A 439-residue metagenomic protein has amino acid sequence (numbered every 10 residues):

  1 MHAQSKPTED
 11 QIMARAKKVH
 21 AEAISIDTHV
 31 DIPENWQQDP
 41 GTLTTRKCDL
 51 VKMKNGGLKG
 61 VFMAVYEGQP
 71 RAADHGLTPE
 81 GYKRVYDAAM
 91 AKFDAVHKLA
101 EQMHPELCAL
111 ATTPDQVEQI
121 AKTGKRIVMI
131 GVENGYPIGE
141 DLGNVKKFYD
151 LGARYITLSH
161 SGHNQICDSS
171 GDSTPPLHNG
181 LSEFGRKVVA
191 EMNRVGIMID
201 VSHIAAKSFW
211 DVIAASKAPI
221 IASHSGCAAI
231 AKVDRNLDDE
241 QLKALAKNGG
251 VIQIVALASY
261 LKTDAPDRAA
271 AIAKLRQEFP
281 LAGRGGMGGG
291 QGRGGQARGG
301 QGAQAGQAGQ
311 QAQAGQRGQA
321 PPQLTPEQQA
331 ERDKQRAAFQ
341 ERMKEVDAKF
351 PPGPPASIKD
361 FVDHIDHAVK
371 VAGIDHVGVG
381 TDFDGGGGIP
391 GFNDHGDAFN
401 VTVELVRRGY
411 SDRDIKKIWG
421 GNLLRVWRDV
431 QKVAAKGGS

Functional and structural regions predicted by a protein language model:
H2-N179, A228, K232-S439: N-terminal hydrophobic targeting/anchoring segments and the immediately downstream early-domain regions of hydrolases
P114, S161, S202-S208: Short, surface-exposed recognition loops or helix-turn segments adjacent to catalytic cores
D141-V145, S208-A218: Distinct, well-ordered alpha-helical segments
L177-F184, D200-A205, L237: Short, contiguous, pocket-lining structural segments that sit at or immediately flank catalytic/ligand-binding sites
L177-R194, V212-A222: Alpha-helix-loop-beta-strand connector modules within alpha/beta enzyme cores
K187-V201, K207-S208, L245-A246, D363: Substrate-binding cleft of carbohydrate-active enzyme catalytic domains
N193-V195, S202-A205, V255, I415 (+1 more regions): Glycoside hydrolase catalytic-domain context in secreted enzymes
